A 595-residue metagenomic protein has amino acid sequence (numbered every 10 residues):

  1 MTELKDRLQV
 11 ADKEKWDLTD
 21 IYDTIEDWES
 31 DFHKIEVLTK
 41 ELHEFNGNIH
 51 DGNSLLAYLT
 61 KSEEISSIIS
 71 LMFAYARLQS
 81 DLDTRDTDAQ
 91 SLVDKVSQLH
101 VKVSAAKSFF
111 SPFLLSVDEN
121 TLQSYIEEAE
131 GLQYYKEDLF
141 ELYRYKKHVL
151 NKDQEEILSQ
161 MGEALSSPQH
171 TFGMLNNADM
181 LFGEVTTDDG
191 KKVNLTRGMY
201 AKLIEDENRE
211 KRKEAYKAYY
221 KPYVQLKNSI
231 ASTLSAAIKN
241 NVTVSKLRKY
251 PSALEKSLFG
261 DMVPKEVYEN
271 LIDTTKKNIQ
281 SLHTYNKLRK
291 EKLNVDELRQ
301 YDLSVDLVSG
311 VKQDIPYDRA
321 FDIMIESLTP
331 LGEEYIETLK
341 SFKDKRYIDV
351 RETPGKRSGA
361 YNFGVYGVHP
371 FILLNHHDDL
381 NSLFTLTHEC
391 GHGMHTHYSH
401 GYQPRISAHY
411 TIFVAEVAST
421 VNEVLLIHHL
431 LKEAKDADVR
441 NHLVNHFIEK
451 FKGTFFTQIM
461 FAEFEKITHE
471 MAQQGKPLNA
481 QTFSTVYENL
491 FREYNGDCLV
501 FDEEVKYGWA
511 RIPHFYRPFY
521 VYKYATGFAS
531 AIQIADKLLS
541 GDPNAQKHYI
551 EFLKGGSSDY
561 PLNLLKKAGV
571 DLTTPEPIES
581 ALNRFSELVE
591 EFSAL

Functional and structural regions predicted by a protein language model:
M1-G310, A594: A well-structured
L8-V10, D23, L114-V117, Y125 (+11 more regions): C-terminal, non-catalytic "cap/extension" segments appended to globular domains
K249, H377-H397, S419, V424 (+2 more regions): Active-site recognition of the HExxH zinc-binding catalytic motif
K292-P330, I336-L339, F371, H395 (+2 more regions): Long, K/E/R/D-enriched contiguous segments that form extended
Q313-I315, I348-V368: Catalytic zinc-binding patch centered on the HExxH motif and its immediate surroundings that defines zinc-dependent
Q313-I315, V365-T387: Short pre-active-site segment immediately N-terminal to the catalytic Zn-binding motif
E326, P330-E337, F363, H392 (+2 more regions): Conserved helix-loop functional segments at active or binding sites
Y410-D438, F447-E449, G453, G527: Post-HExxH zinc-binding segment in Zn-dependent metallohydrolases
